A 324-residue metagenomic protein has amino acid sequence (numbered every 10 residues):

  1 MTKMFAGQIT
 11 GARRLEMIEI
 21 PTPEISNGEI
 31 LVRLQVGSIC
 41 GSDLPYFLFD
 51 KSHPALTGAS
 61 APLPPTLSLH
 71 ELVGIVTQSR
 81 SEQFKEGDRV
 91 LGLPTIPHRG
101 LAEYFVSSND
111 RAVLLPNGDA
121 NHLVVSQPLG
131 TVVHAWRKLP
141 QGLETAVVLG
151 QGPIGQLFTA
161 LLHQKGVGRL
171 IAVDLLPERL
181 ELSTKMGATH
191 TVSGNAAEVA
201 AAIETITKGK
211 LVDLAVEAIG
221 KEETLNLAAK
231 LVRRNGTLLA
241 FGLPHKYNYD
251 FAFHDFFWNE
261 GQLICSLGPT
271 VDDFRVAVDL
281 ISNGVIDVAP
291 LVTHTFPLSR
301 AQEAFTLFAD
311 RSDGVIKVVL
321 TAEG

Functional and structural regions predicted by a protein language model:
T2, N226-A229, V271-G324: C-terminal hydrophobic helical "lid"/dimerization subdomain of Rossmann-like NAD(P)H-dependent oxidoreductases
P23-S38, S52-I96, G118: Glycine-rich beta-strand-centered segment in the early N-terminal region that forms part of a ligand/cofactor-binding
H70-E71, V90-L149: NAD(P)H dinucleotide-binding glycine-rich loop of Rossmann-like/cofactor-binding domains, especially the beta1-alpha1
L91, D213-V216: N-terminal Rossmann-like NAD(P) cofactor-binding module of classical short-chain dehydrogenase/reductase
H122-A196: Mid-domain Rossmann-like dinucleotide-binding core that forms the NAD(H)/NADP(H) cofactor-binding site
L139-P140, T207, I219, V232-R233: A generic alpha-to-beta junction signature in SAM-dependent methyltransferases
E198-G209: Short amphipathic alpha-helix with an adjacent loop that forms part of the alpha/beta core around
K221-N283, T321-G324: Glycine-rich phosphate-binding loop and adjacent beta-alpha segment of Rossmann(oid) nucleotide-cofactor-binding
